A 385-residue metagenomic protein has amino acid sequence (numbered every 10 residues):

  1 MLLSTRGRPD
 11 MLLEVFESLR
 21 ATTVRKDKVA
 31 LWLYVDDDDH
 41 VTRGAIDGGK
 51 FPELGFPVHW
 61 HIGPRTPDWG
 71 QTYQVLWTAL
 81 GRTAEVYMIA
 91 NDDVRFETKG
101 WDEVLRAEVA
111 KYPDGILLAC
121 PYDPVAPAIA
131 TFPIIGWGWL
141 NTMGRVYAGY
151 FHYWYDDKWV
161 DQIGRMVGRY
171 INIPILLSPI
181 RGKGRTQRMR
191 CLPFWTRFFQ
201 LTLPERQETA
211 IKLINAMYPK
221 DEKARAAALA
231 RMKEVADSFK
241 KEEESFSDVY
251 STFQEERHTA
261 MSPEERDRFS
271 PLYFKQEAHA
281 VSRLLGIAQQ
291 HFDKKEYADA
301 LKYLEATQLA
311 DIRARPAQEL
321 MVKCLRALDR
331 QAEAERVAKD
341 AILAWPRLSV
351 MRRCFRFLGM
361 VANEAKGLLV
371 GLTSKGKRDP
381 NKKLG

Functional and structural regions predicted by a protein language model:
E14-K28: Short, acidic, metal-binding catalytic loop of nucleotide-sugar glycosyltransferases
D27-H40, H61-G63: Short beta-strand/loop segment that forms part of the nucleotide-sugar
L33-D47, V94-R95: A conserved acidic beta->alpha catalytic loop
P64-T72, Y153-W154: A short, glycine-/small-residue-rich helix N-cap motif at loop->alpha-helix starts within glycosyltransferase
Q74-V86: Active-site nucleotide-sugar/metal-binding loop of Leloir-type enzymes
A84-R95: Short beta-strand-to-loop acidic/aromatic patch adjacent to the donor-nucleotide binding site
V94-F132, W137-G138: Conserved donor NDP-sugar-binding/catalytic core segment of glycosyltransferases
W154, K158-R283: C-terminal catalytic/acceptor-binding lobe
